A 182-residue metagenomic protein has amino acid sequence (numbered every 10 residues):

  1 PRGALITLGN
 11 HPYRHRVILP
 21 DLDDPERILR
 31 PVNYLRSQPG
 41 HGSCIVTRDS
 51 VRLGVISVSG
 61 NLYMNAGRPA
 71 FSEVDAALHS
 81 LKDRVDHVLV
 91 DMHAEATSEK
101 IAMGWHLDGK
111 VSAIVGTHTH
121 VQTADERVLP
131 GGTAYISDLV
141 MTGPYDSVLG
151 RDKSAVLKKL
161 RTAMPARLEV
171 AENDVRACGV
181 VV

Functional and structural regions predicted by a protein language model:
P1-V181: Acidic, metal/ion-coordinating pockets
